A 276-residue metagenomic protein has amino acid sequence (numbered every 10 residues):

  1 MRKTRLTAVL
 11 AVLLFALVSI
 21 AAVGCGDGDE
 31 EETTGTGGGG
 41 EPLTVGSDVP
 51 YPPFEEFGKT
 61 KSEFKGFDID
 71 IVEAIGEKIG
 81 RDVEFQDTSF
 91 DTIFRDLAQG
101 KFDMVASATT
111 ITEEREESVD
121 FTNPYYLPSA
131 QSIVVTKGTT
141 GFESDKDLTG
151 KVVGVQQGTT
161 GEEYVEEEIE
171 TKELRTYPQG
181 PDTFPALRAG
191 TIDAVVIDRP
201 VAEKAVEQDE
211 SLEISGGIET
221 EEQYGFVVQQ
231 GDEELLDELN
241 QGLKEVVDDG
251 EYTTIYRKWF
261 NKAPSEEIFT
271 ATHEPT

Functional and structural regions predicted by a protein language model:
A21-G39: Bacterial lipoprotein signal-peptidase II cleavage site
G26, I69-K78, T139, V152 (+2 more regions): Extended ligand-binding regions for polar small-molecule ligands
D27-E32, T160-L174, E213-S215, K244-T276: Ligand-binding clefts/hinges and TM-proximal coupling segments of bilobed small-molecule sensing domains
G37-A108: Extracytoplasmic small-molecule ligand-binding "clamshell" domains of the periplasmic binding protein/Venus flytrap
V49, L127-V135, R199, E203-Q241 (+1 more regions): Periplasmic-binding protein-like
V49-P52, K61-E77, T109, P128-P185 (+2 more regions): Bilobed "Venus flytrap"/periplasmic-binding protein-like clamshell domains and structurally analogous long
I69, D82-D147: Acidic, polar ligand-binding/catalytic clefts
T92, T109-S118, E166-E167, R188-A189 (+1 more regions): A ligand-binding cleft/hinge motif common to bilobed small-molecule-binding domains
